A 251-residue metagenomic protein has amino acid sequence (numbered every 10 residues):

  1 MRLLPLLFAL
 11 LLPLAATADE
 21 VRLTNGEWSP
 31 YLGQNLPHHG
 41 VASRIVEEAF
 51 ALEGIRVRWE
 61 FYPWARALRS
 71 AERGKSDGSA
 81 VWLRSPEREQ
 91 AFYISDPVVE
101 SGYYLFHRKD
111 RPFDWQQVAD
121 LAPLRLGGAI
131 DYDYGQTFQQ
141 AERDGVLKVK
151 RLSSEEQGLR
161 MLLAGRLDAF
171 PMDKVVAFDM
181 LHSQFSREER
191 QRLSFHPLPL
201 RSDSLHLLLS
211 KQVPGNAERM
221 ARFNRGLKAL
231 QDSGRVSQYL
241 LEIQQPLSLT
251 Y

Functional and structural regions predicted by a protein language model:
P5-P13: Bacterial N-terminal signal peptides
D19-A91, V236, E242-P246: Extracytoplasmic small-molecule ligand-binding "clamshell" domains of the periplasmic binding protein/Venus flytrap
E20-Q34, H39, V118-D133, D168: Short loop->beta-strand "edge-of-pocket" segments that line small-molecule binding or catalytic clefts across diverse
N25-E27, E100-Y103, R187-N224, L247-T250: Periplasmic-binding protein-like
R44-L52, H206-Y239: Extended ligand-binding regions for polar small-molecule ligands
V46-I55, D96, D120-A122, D131-S153 (+3 more regions): Ligand-binding cleft/hinge of the Venus flytrap
E47, W59-L121, D131-Y134, P197-L200: Acidic, polar ligand-binding/catalytic clefts
A65-S76, Y93, E156-S183: Short helices/loops that flank or line small-molecule/ion binding pockets
